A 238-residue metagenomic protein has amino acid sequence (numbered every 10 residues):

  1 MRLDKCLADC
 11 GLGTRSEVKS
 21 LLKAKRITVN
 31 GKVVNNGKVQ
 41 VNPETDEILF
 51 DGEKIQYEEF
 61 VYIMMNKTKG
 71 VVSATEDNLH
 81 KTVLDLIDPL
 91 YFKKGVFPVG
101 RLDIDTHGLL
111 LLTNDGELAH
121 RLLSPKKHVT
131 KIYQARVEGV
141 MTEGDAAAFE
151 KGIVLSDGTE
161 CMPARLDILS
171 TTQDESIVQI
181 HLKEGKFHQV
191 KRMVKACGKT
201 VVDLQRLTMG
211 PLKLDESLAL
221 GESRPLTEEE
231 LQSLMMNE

Functional and structural regions predicted by a protein language model:
M1-E238: Basic, flexible Lys/Arg- and Gly-enriched helix-loop patches that mediate nucleic-acid binding at interfaces with rRNA
